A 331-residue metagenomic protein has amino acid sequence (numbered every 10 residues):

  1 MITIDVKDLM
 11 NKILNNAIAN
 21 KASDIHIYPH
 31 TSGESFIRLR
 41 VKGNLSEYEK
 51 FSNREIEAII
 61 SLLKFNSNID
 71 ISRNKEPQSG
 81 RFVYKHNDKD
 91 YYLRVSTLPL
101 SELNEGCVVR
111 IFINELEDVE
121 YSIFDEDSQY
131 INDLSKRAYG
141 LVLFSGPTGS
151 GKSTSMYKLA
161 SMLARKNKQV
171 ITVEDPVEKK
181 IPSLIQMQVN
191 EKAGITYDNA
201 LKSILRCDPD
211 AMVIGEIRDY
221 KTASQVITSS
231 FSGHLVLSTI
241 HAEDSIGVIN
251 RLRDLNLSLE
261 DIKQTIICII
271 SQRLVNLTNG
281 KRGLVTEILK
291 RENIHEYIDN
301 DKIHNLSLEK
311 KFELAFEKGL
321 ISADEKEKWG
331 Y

Functional and structural regions predicted by a protein language model:
I2-Y331: Short, flexible helix-loop junctions that flank or precede catalytic/ligand sites
